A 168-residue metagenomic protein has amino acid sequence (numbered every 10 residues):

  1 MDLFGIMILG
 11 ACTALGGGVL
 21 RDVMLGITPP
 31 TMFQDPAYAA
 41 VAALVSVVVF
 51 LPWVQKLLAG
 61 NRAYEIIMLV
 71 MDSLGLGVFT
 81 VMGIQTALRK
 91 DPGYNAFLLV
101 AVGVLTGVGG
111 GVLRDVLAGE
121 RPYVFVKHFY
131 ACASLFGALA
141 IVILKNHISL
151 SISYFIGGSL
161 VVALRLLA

Functional and structural regions predicted by a protein language model:
M1-L15, V19-V100, Y123-A168: Alpha-helical transmembrane segments and their membrane-interface boundaries that form or gate the permeation pathway
T13-G17, T106-G110, R114: Glycine-centered tight-turn and secondary-structure capping sites
V116-Y123: Alpha-helical transmembrane segments
